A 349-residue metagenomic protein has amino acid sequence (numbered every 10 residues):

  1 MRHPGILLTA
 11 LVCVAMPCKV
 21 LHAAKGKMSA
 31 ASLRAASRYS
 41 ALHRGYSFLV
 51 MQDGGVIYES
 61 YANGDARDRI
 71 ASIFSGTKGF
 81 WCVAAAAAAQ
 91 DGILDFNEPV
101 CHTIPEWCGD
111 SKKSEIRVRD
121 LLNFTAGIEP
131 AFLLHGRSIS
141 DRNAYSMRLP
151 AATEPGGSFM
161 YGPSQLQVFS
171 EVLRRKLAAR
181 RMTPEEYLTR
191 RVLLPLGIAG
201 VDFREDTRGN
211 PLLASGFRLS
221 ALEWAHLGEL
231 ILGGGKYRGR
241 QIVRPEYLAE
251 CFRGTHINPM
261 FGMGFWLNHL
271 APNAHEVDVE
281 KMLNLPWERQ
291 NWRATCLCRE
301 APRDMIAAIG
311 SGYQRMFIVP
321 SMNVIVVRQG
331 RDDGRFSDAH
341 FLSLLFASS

Functional and structural regions predicted by a protein language model:
M1-L7: Bacterial N-terminal signal peptides that target proteins for export
A36-D65, M316-V319, N323-V327: A short, well-structured edge-of-sheet supersecondary motif
F48, G54, I70-N97, L121 (+2 more regions): Active-site SXXK
S72, Q90-I128, R148, A178-S215 (+2 more regions): Active-site helix/loop module of the DD-peptidase/beta-lactamase fold, centered on the serine-lysine SxxK catalytic
Q165-L173, S215-K236, Q314-Q329: Active-site-proximal alpha-helical segments within enzyme catalytic domains
I198-D202, G254-I325: Active-site Gly/Thr loop motif
I325-S349: C-terminal/domain-terminus segments
